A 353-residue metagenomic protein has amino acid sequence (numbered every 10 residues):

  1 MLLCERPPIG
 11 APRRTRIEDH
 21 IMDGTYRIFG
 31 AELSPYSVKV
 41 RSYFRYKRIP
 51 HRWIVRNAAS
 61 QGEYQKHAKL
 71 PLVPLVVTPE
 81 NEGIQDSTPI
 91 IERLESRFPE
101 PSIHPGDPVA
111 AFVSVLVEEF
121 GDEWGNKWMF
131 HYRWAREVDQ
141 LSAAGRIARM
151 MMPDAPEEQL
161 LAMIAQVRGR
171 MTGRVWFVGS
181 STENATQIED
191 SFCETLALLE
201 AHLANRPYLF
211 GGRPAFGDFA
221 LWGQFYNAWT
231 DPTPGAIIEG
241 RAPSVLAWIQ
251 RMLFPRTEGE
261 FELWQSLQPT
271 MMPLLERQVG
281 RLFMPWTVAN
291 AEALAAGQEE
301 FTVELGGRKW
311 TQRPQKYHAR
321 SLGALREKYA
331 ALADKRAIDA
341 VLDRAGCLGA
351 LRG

Functional and structural regions predicted by a protein language model:
I17-Q159, L209, W229, G280-G353: GST-like domain detector, emphasizing the conserved glutathione-binding G-site in the N-terminal thioredoxin-like
W176-R206: Short N-terminal edge-element motif at the start of the domain
A201-G211, E258, L332: Surface-exposed helix-capping loop/turn segments at secondary-structure junctions
H202, Q224-E258: Short His-centered aromatic/hydrophobic patch
L209-W229: GST superfamily/GST-like fold recognition
W264-G280: Small-residue-rich helix-loop
